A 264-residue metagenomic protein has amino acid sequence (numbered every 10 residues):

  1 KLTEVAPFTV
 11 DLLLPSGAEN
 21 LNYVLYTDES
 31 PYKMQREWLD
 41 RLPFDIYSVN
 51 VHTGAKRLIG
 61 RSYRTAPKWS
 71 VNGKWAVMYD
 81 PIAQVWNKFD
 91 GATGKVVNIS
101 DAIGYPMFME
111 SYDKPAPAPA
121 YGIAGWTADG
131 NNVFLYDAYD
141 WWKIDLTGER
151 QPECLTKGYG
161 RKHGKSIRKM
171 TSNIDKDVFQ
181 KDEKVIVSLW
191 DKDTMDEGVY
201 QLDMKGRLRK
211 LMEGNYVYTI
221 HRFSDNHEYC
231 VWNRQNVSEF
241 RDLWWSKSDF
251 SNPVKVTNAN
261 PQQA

Functional and structural regions predicted by a protein language model:
K1, L25-P43, F108-G125, D129-N131 (+1 more regions): Short, conserved, GDST-rich strand-edge loop motifs in beta-rich repeat architectures
K1, L42-T53, K88-G94, K143 (+2 more regions): Beta-propeller blade signature
K1-N20, L25, K33, G164-A264: Non-catalytic accessory segments flanking enzyme active sites
L2-E4, R57-G60, V96-M109, Q151-G160 (+2 more regions): Beta-propeller fold detector
T9, N20-Y26, L42-Q84: A conserved hydrophobic secondary-structure block that centers on an alpha-helix together with its immediately flanking
E29, S62-R64, W69-S70, S111-D129 (+3 more regions): Short coil-to-beta transitions that initiate beta-strands within beta-rich domains
E37-P43, P81-I82, L135-Y136, D191-D196 (+1 more regions): Short, solvent-exposed loop/turn segments at conserved positions within beta-propeller repeat blades
A83, Y112-C154, H227: Repeat-solenoid scaffold signature
